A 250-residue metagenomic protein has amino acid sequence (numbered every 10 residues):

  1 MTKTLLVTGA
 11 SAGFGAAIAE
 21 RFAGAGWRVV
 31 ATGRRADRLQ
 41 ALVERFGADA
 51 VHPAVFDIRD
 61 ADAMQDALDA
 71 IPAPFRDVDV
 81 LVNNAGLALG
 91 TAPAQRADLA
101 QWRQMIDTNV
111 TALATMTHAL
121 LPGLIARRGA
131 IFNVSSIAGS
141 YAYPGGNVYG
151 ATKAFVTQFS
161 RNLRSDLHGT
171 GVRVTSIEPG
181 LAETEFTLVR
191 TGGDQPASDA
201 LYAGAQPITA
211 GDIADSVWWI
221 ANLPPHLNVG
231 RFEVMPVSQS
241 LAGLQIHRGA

Functional and structural regions predicted by a protein language model:
S11-A12: Conserved glycine-rich cofactor-binding loop
A25-A41: Conserved glycine-rich Rossmann-like NAD(P)H-binding loop of the short-chain dehydrogenase/reductase
V55-D66, L99: The beta1-alpha1 cofactor-binding region of Rossmann-like NAD(H)/NADP(H)-dependent oxidoreductases
A92-A94, D98-Q104: Substrate-binding pocket helix/loop in short-chain dehydrogenase/reductase
T117, T152: Active-site helix of classical SDR
S136: Residue(s) in the substrate-gating loop at a strand-loop-helix junction that position the organic substrate next
S176-G180, Q195-G243: C-terminal helical subdomain
